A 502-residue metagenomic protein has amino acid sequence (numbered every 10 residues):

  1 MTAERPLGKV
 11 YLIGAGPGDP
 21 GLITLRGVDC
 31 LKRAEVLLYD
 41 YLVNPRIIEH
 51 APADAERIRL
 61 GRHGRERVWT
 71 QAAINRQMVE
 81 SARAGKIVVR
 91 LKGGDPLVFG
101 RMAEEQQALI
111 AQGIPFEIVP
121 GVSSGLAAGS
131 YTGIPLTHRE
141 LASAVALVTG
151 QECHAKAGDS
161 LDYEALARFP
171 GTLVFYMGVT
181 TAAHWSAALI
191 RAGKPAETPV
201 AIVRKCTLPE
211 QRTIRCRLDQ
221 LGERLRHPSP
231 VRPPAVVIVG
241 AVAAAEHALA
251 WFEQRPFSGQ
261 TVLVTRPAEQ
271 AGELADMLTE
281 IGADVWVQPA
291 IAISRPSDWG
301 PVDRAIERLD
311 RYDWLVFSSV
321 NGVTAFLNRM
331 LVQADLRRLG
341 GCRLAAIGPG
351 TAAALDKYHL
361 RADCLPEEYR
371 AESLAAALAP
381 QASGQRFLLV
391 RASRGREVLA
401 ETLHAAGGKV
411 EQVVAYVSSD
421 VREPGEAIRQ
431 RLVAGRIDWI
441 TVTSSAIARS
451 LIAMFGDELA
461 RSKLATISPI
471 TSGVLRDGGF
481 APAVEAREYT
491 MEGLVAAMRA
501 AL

Functional and structural regions predicted by a protein language model:
M1-P20, L25-V122, A127, H227-P228 (+3 more regions): Class I S-adenosyl-L-methionine
T2-L7, D29-C30, E49-H50, E80-R83 (+12 more regions): Solvent-exposed alpha-helices and their adjacent loops that cap or buttress functional pockets in soluble metabolic
L7-L12, A73, R83-V88, R101 (+3 more regions): A contiguous loop/helix-start segment that scaffolds small-molecule binding in enzyme catalytic cores
G18, T70-I74, I202, L208-L502: Signature of uroporphyrinogen-III synthase
L38-D40, R59, V89-G93, F116-G121 (+10 more regions): General beta-strand structural signal in soluble alpha/beta enzymes
P45-R46, G64-R67, S123-A127, S143-L147 (+8 more regions): Short gly/pro/ser/thr-enriched loop/turn and capping motifs at secondary-structure boundaries
N75-S130, P135, G171-A187, T198 (+1 more regions): A glycine-rich beta-strand to alpha-helix segment that forms a phosphate/ribose-binding loop at ligand/cofactor sites
G93-F169, I214-R215, C364-R370, E426: Class I SAM-dependent methyltransferase SAM-binding "motif I" and its flanking Rossmann-like core
